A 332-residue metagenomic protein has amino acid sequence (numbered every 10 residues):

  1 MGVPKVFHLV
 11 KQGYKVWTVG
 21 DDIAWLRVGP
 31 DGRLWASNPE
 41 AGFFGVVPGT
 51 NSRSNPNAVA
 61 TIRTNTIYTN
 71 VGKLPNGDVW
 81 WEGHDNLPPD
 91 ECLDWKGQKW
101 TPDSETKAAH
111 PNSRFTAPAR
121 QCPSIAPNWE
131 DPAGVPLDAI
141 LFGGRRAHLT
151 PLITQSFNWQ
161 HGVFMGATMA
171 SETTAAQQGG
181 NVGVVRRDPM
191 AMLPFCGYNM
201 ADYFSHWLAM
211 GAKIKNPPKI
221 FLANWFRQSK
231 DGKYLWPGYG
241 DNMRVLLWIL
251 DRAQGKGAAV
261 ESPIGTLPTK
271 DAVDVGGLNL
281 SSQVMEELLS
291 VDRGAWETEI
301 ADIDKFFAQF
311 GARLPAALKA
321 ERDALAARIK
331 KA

Functional and structural regions predicted by a protein language model:
M1-V10: Glycine-rich phosphate-binding P-loop
G2, V28-D31, P151-I153: A short acidic (Asp/Glu
F7, K15, N128-D131: A generic local secondary-structure boundary/capping motif
Q12-V28: Short beta-strand-centered segment that lines the nucleotide-binding/catalytic pocket of NTP-utilizing
D21-I23, P39-E40, G144-R145: Fold-independent oxyanion-binding glycine-rich loops and adjacent beta-strand/coil segments at enzyme active sites
V28-G29, G45, V245: Active-site-proximal flexible loops/turns
D31-F43: A short alpha/beta connector and helix-capping loop motif
P48-S52, P56-A332: Conserved NTP phosphate-binding and transfer environment spanning the P-loop NTPase/kinase superfamily
